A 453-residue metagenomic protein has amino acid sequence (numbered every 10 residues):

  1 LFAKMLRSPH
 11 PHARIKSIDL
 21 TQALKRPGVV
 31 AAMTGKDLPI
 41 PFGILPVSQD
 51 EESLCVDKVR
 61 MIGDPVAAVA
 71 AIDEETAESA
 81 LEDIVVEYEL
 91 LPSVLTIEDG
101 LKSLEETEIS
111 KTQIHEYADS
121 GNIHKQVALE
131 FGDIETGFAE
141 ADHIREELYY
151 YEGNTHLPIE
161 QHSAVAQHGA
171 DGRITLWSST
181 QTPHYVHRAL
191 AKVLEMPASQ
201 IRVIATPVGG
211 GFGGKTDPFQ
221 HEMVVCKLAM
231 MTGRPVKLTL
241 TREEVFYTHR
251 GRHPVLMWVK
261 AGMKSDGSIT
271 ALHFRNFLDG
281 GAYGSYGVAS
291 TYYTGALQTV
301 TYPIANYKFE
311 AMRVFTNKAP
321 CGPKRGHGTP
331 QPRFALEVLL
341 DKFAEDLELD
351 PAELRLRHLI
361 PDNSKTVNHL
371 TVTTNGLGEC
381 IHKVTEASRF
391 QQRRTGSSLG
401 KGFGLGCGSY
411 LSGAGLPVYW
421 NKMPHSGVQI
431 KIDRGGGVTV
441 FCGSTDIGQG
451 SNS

Functional and structural regions predicted by a protein language model:
L1-S120, I144-E147, G415: Flexible, low-hydrophobicity surface segments
M5-M33, A67-Y88, S163-V208, F212-T232 (+7 more regions): Alpha-helical support elements that line or immediately flank enzyme active sites and cofactor-binding pockets
T34-G35, Q200-T206, G233-E243, T270-R275 (+4 more regions): Beta-strand segments within the central parallel beta-sheet cores of soluble alpha/beta enzyme folds
L38, T180-P183, P207-G211, L240-R250 (+5 more regions): Acidic, glycine-rich active-site loops and adjacent beta-strand->loop/helix elements that engage anionic groups
F42-V47, A80-D83, S178-S179, H187-A189 (+9 more regions): Short acidic, glycine/serine/threonine-rich loops at helix termini
S48-A77, G213-S265, G322-D346, V367-F390 (+1 more regions): Glycine-rich and small/hydrophobic secondary-structure elements
T107-L194, L359-G437: Helix-loop-helix junctions that connect adjacent transmembrane helices in secondary transporters/permeases, recognized
S120-A164, P254-V338, P417-H425: Glycine-rich loop/linker segments at domain edges
